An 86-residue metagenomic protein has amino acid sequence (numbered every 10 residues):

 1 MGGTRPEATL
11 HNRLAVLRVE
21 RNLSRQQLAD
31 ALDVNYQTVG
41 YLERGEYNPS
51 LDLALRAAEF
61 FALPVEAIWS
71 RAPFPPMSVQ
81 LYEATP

Functional and structural regions predicted by a protein language model:
M1-E20: A short, Lys/Arg-rich alpha-helix, primarily the initiator
G2, E59, W69-P86: Short, charged recognition helix plus adjacent turn of helix-turn-helix-like nucleic-acid-binding domains
V19, D30, E59: Alpha-helical residues within the helix-turn-helix
V19, D33, R44, P73: Residue-level detection of the helix-turn-helix DNA-binding "recognition helix"
N22-Y41: Short alpha-helical DNA-recognition segment
R25, Y36, E46-Y47, V65: The DNA-contacting recognition helix of HTH DNA-binding domains and analogous helical DNA-recognition elements
D52-A67: DNA major-groove recognition helix of helix-turn-helix/homeodomain DNA-binding modules
